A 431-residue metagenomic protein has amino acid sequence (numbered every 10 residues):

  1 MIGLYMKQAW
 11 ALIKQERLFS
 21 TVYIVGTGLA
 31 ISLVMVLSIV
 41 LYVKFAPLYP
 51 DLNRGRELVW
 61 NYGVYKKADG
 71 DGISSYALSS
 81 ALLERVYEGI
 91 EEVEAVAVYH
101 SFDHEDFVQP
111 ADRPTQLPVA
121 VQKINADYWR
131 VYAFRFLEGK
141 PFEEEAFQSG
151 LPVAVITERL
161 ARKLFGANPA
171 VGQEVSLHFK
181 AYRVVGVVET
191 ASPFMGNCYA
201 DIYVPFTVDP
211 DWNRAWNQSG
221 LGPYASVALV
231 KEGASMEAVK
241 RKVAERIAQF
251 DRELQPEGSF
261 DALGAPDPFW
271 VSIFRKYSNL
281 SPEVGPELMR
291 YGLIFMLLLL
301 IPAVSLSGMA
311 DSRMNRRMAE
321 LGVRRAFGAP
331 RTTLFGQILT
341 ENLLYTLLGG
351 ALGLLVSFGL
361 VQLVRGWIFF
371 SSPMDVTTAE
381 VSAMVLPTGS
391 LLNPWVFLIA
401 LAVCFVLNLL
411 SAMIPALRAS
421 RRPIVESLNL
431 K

Functional and structural regions predicted by a protein language model:
G3-L4, A11, Q15, Q249-I294 (+2 more regions): Membrane-helix entry/capping segments
M6-V22, V304-Y345, R421-L430: Intracellular coupling helices
I13-E16, Y23, K44, W60-Y62 (+12 more regions): Generic structural signal for small/hydrophobic residues in well-ordered secondary structure, especially within
Q15-F45, S281-A319, L347, V406: Hydrophobic alpha-helical transmembrane segments of multi-pass inner-membrane transport and secretion
L18-A30, A319-R365, I399, V403-L407 (+1 more regions): Transmembrane alpha-helical interface segments in multi-pass membrane proteins
S38-N168, L177-Y182, G366, F370-S382: Structured, solvent-exposed hinge/loop segments at the ends of secondary-structure elements
D127-P141, P152-L280: Mid-to-C-terminal secondary-structure elements that act as membrane-proximal/extracytoplasmic interface segments
L392-K431: C-terminal membrane-exit region of the final transmembrane helix in multipass inner-membrane proteins
